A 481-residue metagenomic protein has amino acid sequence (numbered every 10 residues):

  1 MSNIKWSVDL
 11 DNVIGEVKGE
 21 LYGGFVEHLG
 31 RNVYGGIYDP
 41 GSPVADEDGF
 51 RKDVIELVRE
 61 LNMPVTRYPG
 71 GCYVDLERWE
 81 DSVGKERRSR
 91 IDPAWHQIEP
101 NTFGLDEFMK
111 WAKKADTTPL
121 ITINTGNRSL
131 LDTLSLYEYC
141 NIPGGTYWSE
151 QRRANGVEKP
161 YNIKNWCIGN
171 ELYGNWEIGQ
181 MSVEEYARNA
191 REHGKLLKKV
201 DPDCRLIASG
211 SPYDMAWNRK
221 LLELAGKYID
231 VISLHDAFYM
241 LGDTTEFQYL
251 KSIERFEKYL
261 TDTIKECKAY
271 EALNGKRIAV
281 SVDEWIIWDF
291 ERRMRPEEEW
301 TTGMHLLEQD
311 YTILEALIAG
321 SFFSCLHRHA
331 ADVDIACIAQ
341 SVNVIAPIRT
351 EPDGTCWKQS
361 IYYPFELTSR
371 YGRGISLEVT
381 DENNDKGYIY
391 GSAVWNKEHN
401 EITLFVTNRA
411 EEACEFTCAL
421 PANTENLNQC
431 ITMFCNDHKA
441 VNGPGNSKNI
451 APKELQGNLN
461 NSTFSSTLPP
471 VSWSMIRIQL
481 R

Functional and structural regions predicted by a protein language model:
M1-A216, L222-L234, F256-E257, T261-E291 (+1 more regions): Non-catalytic accessory regions flanking glycosidase/transglycosidase catalytic cores in CAZymes
H235-K251: Active-site His/acidic residue clusters
E297: Acidic/histidine-rich catalytic cores and adjacent linkers of DNA breakage/strand-transfer/modification proteins
